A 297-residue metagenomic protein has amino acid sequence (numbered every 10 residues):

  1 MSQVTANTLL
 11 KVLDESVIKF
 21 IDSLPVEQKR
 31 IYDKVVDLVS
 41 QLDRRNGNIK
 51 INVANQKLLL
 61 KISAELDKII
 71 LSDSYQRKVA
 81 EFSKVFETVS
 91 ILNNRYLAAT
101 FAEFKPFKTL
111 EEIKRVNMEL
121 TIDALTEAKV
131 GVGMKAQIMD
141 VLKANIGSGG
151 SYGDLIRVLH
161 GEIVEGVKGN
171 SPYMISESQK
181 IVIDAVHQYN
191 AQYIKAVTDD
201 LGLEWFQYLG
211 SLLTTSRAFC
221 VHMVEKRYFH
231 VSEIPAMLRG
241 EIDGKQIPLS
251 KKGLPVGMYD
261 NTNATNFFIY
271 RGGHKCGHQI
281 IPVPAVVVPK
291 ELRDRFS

Functional and structural regions predicted by a protein language model:
M1-P172, D260, T265-F268, I281-S297: N-terminal leader/targeting and assembly helices and adjacent pre-domain segments
G169-V288, L292-R293: Acidic, glycine-rich two-metal-ion catalytic cores of nucleic acid-processing enzymes
